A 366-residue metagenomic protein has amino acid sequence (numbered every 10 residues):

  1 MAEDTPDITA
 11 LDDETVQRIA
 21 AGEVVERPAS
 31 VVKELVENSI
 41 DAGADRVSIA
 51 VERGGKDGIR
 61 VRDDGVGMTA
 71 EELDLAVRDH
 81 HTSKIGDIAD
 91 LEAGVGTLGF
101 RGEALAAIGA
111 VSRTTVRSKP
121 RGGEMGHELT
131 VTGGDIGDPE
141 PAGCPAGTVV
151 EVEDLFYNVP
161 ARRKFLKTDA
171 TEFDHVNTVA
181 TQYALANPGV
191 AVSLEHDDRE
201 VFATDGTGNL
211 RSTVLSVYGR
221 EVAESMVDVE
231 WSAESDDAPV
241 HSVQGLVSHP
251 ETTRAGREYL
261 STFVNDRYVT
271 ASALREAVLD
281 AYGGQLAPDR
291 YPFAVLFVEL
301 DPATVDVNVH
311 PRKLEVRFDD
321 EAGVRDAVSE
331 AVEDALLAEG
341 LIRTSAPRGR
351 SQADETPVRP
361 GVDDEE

Functional and structural regions predicted by a protein language model:
A2-A10, E14-E366: N-terminal phosphate-binding caps/lids of nucleotide- and nucleic-acid-binding domains
